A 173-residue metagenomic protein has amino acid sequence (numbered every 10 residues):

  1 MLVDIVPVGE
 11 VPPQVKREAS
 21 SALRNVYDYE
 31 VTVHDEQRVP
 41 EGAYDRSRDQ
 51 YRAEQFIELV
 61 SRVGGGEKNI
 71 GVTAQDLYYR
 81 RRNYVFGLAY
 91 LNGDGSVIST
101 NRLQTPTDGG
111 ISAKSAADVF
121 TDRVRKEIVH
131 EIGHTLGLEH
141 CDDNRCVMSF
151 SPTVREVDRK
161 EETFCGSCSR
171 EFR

Functional and structural regions predicted by a protein language model:
M1-V11: Fold-level signature of zinc-dependent metallopeptidase catalytic domains
D4, N69-G71, S96-V97, V147 (+1 more regions): Generic structural signal for residues positioned in beta-strands
G9-E127, E139: Metzincin-family zinc-dependent endopeptidase catalytic domain
S112-R173: The catalytic-center signature of Zn2+-dependent metalloproteases
